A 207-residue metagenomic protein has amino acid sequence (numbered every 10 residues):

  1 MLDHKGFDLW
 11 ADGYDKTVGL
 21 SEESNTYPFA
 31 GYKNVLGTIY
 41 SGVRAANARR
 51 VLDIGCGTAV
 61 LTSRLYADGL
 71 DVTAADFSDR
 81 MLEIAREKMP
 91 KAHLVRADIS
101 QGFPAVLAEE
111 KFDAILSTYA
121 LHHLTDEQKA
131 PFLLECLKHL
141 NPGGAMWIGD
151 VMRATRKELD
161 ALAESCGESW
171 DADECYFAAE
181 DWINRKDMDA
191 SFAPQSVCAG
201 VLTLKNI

Functional and structural regions predicted by a protein language model:
M1-V43, T58-V106, A145-I207: Class I (Rossmann-like) S-adenosyl-L-methionine-dependent methyltransferase catalytic domain, capturing the SAM-binding
A48-G55: Conserved class I S-adenosyl-L-methionine
L116: A conserved beta-strand element that flanks and buttresses the S-adenosyl-L-methionine
Y119-A120: Short catalytic micro-motifs in class I SAM-dependent methyltransferases
A130-P142: A short glycine-rich, Lys/Arg-flanked "PGG" loop and its adjoining helix->strand segment in the class I
